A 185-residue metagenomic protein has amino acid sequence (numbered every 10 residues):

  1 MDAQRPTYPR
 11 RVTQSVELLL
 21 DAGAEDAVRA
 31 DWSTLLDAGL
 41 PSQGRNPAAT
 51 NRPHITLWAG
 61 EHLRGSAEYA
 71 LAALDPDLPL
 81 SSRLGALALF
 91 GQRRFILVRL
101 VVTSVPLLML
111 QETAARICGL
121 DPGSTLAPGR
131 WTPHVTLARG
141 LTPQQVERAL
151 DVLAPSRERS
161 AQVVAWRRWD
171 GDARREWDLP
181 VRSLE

Functional and structural regions predicted by a protein language model:
D2-S82, T103-Q162, D178-E185: Basic, often amphipathic N-terminal segments
R10, L97, P133, R168-G171: Intrinsically disordered, low-complexity regions enriched in small/polar residues
L87-Q92, V163-W177: Glycine-rich beta-strand-turn "strand-cap" elements at beta-sheet edges
G91-R93, R130-W131: Acidic/polar active-site rim loop that often engages polyanionic ligands
R93-L97, V101: Charge-rich, low-complexity N-terminal segments
